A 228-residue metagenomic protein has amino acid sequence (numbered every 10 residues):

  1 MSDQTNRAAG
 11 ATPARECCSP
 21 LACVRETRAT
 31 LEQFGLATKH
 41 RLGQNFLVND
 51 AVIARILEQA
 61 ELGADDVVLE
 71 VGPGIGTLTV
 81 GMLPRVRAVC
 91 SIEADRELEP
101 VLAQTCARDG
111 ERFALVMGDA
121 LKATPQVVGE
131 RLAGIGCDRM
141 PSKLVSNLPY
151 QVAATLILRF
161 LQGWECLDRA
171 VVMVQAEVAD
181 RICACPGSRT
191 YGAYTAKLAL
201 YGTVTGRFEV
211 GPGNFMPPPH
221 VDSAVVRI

Functional and structural regions predicted by a protein language model:
M1-I228: Catalytic cores of RNA-modifying enzymes
